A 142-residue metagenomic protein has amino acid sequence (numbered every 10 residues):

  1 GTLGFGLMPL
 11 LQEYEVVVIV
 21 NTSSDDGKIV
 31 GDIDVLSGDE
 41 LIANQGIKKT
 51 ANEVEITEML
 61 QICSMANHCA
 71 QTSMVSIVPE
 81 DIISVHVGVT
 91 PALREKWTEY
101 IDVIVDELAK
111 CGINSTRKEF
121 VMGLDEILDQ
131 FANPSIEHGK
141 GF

Functional and structural regions predicted by a protein language model:
G1-T2, V20-T22, G38, I77-V78: Fold-independent oxyanion-binding glycine-rich loops and adjacent beta-strand/coil segments at enzyme active sites
G1-V16: Catalytic-core regions of hydrolytic enzymes
Q12-Y14, G31-V35, G88-P91: Short, glycine/charged-enriched secondary-structure capping and boundary segments
Y14-S24: Short N-terminal helix-initiation segments at or just after the protein's N-terminus
T22-T72: Helix-loop-strand module that forms the ligand-binding subsite of alpha/beta enzymes
E58-G139: Phosphate-binding/catalytic loops
